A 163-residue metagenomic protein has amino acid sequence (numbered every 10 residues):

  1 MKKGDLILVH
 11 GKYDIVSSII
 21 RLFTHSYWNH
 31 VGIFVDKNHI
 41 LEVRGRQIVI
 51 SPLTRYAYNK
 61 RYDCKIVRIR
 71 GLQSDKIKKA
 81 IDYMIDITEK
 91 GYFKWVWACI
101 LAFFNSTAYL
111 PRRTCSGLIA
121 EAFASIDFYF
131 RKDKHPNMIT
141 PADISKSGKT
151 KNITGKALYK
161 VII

Functional and structural regions predicted by a protein language model:
M1-I163: Cysteine-nucleophile amide-bond enzymes
